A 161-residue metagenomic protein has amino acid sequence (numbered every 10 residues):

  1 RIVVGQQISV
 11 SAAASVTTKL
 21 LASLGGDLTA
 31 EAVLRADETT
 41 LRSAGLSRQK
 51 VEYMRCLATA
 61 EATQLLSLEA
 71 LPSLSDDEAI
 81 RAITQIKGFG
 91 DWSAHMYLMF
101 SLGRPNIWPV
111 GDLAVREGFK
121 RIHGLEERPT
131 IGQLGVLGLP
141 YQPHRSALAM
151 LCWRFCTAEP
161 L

Functional and structural regions predicted by a protein language model:
Q7-S15, A62-L66, L102-I107, F155-L161: Short helix-capping/linker segments at secondary-structure and domain boundaries
I8-K87, P140: Alpha-helical ds-nucleic-acid-binding substructure associated with the helix-hairpin-helix region of base-excision DNA
P72, D76-D77, D91-L161: C-terminal accessory module of base-excision DNA glycosylases/AP lyases that mediates lesion recognition and DNA
